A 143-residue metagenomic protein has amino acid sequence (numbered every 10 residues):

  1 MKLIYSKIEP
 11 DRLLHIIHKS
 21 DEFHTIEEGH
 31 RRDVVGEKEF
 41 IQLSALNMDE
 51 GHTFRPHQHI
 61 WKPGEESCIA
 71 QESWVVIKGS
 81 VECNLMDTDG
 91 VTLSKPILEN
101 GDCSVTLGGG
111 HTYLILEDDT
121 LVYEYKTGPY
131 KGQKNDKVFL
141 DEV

Functional and structural regions predicted by a protein language model:
M1-D49, P96, E142: A short, N-terminal "cap"/entry segment at the start of jelly-roll beta-barrel domains of the cupin/DSBH fold
A45-C68: Conserved short histidine dyad/triad with adjacent acidic residue
A45-N47, P56, S73, K95 (+2 more regions): Conserved hydrophobic/aromatic beta-strand scaffold that supports enzyme active sites
P56, C83-N84, S104-T106, H111-E117 (+1 more regions): Short beta-strand His + acidic residue motifs that chelate non-heme Fe in jelly-roll/DSBH and cupin folds
K62-P63, D89-V91, G128-Y130: Short, surface-exposed beta-strand-loop junctions and turns on beta-sheet-rich folds
I69-M86: Glycine- and acidic-residue-biased ligand/ion/polar-headgroup-sensing regions
D87-G108: Short acidic-glycine-tyrosine-enriched beta hairpin
T112-V143: Double-stranded beta-helix
